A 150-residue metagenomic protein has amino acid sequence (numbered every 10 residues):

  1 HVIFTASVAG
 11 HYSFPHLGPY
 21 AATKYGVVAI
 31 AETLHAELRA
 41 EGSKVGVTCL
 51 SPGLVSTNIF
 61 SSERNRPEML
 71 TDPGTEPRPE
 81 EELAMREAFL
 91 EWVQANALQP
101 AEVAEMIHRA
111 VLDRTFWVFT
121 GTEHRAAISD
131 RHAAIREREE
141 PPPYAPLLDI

Functional and structural regions predicted by a protein language model:
F4: Rossmann-fold scaffold of SDR-type NAD(P)-dependent oxidoreductases
S7: Residue(s) in the substrate-gating loop at a strand-loop-helix junction that position the organic substrate next
Y12, T33-V45: Active-site-adjacent segment of SDR/Rossmann-fold oxidoreductases
Y12-G18: Active-site loop immediately N-terminal to the catalytic Tyr-X3-Lys motif of short-chain dehydrogenase/reductase
T23: Active-site helix of classical SDR
G26, I30-L38, L50: Hydrophobic alpha-helix immediately C-terminal to the catalytic Tyr-X-X-X-Lys motif of short-chain
A40-V118: SDR active-site lid
A133-I150: Non-catalytic terminal and boundary segments that flank Rossmann-like NAD(P)-dependent oxidoreductase
